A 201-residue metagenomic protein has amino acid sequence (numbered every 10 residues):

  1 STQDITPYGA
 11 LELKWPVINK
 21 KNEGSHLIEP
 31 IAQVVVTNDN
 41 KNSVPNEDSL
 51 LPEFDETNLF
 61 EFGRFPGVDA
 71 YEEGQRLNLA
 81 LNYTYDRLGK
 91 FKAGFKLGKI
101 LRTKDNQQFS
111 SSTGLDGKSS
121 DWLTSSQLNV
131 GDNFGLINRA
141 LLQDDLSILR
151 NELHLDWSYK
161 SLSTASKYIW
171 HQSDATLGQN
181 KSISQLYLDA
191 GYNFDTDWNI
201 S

Functional and structural regions predicted by a protein language model:
S1-S201: Outer-membrane beta-barrel translocator/pore domains, especially the C-terminal barrels of Gram-negative outer-membrane
